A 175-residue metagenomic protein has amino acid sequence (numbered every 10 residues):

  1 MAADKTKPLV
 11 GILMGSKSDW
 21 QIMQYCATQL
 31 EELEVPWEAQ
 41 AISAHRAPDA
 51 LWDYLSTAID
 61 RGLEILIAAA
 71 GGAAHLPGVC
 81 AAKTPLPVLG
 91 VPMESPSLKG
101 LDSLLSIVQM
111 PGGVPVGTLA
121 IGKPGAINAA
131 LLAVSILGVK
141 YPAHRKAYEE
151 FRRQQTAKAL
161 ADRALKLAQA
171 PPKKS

Functional and structural regions predicted by a protein language model:
A3-R46: Glycine-rich phosphate/diphosphate-binding loop of Rossmann-like nucleotide-binding domains
P8-L9, V35-W37, L86, Q109-L119: Glycine/charged-rich beta-loop-alpha catalytic/anionic-binding loops adjacent to active sites
D19-Q24, P48-L51, A70-V79, L98-L101 (+1 more regions): Short glycine/serine/threonine-rich phosphate/pyrophosphate-binding segments that cradle anionic phosphate groups
A39-D60: N-terminal beta-loop-helix "entrance" segment that forms/cooperates in small-molecule cofactor or anionic ligand
Y54-P96: Glycine-rich phosphate-binding loop
P96-K146: Short, glycine-/small-residue-rich phosphate/pyrophosphate-handling segment
A129, L137-S175: Glycine-rich phosphate/pyrophosphate-binding loop and the adjoining helix
